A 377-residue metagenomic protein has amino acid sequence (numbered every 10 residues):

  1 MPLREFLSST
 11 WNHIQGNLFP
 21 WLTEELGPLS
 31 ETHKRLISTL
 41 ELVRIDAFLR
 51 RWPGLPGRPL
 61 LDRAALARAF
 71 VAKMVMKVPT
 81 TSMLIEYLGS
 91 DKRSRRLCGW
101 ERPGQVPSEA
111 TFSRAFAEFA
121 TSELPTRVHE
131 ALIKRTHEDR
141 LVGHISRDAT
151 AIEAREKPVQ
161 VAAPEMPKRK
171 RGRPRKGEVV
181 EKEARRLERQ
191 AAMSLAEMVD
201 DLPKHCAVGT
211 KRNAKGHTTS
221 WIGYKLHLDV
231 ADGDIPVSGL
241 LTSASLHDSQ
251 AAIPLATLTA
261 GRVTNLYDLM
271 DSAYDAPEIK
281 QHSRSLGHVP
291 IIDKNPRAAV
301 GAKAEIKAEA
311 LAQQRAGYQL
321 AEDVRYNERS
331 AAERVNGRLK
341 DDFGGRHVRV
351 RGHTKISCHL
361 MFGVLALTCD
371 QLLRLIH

Functional and structural regions predicted by a protein language model:
M1-A47, R374-H377: Charged, often Cys/His-bearing segments associated with DNA-binding zinc-finger transcription factors
R4, P56-G57, K168-A184, P296-I306: Arg/Lys-rich, glycine/proline-spaced intrinsically disordered segments in nuclear chromatin/transcription regulators
S30-M76: Basic, short loop/linker segments at the boundary and entry of helix-turn-helix/winged-helix-like folds
L55-A64, T218-T219, V350-L360: Structural motif
P59-R127: Short, positively charged, Gly/Tyr-enriched micro-motifs that form contact patches at catalytic or ligand/partner
E109-S285: Polybasic low-complexity intrinsically disordered regions
S272-D342, R349: Helix-centered, glycine/charged polyanion-binding patches within enzymatic domains that contact phosphate-containing
H347-H377: Charge-patterned, long linear interaction tracts outside catalytic cores
